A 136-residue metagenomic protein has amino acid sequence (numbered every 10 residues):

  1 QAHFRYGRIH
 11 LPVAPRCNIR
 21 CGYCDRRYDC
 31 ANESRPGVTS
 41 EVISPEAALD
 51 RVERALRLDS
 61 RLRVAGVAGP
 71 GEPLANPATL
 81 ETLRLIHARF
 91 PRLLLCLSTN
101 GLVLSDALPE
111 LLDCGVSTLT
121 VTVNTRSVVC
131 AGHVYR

Functional and structural regions predicted by a protein language model:
H3-S44: Canonical Radical SAM [4Fe-4S] cluster-binding loop centered on the CxxxCxxC motif and its immediate flanking residues
Y6-R8, S60-L62, R92-L94, V116: A general structural motif
D29, P70, N124: Flexible loop residues that form catalytic and substrate-binding hotspots at small-molecule/glycan-binding clefts
S34-D50, P73-T118, V123-V129: Canonical radical SAM enzyme core domain
A47-A68: Short Fe-S-cluster ligation motifs
V129-R136: Mobile active-site "lid"/loop adjacent to the S-adenosyl-L-methionine
